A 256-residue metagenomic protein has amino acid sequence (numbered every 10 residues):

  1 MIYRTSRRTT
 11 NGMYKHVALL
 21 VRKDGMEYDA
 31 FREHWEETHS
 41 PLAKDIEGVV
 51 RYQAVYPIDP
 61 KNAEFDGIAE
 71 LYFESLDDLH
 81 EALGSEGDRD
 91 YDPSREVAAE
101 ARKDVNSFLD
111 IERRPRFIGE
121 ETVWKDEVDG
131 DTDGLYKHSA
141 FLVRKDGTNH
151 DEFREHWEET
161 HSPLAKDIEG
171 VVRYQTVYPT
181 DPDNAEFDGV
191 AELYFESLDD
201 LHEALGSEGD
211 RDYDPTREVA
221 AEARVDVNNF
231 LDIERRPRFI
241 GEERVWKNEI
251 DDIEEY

Functional and structural regions predicted by a protein language model:
I2-Y256: Macromolecular interaction modules
